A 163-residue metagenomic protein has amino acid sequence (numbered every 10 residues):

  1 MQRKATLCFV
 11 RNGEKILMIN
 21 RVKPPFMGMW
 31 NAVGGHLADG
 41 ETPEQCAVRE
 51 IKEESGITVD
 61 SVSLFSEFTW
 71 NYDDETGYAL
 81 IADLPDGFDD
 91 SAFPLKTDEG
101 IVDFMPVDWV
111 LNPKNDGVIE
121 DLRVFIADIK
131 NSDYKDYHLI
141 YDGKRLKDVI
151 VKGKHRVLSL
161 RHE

Functional and structural regions predicted by a protein language model:
M1-L17: Conserved N-terminal beta-strand and adjoining loop/helix that marks the start of the Nudix/MutT-like hydrolase domain
N12-G13, D142-R145: Short acidic-glycine loop/turn motifs at beta-strand connectors
V22-P25: Short connector loops/turns at beta-strand edges and beta->alpha or beta->beta junctions
A32: Short catalytic/metal-binding and nucleic-acid-binding patches
L37-S61, N71-I129, I150-E163: Unchanged
L64-S66: Catalytic phosphate/metal-binding cores of nucleic-acid and nucleotide-processing enzymes, i.e., regions that mediate
I129-H138: Short helix-capping/linker segments at secondary-structure and domain boundaries
